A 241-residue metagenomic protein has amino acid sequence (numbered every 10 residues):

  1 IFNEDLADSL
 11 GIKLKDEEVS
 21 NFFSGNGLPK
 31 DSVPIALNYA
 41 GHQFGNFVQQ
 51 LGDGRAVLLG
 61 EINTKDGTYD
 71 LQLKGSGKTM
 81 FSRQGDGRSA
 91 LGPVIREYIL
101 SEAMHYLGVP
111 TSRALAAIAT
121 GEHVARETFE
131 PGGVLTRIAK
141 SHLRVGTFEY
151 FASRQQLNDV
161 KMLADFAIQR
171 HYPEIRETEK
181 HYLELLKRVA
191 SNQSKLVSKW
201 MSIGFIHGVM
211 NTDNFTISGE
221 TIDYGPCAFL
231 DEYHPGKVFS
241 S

Functional and structural regions predicted by a protein language model:
E4-S20, S24-K180, S191, K195-L196 (+1 more regions): Conserved ATP-binding subdomain of kinase catalytic cores across diverse folds
L91, S198, I203-F205: Hydrophobic/aromatic side chains embedded in well-ordered alpha-helices
H123, F129, S202-H207, N211-S241: Catalytic activation segment of kinase domains across protein kinase-like and atypical kinase folds
D159, H181-N192, S202, I206-H207: Short, contiguous, pocket-lining structural segments that sit at or immediately flank catalytic/ligand-binding sites
T178-E179, L186, K199, Y233: Intrinsically disordered, compositionally biased low-complexity regions
K187, K195, F239-S241: Internal nucleotide-binding/catalytic subdomain
